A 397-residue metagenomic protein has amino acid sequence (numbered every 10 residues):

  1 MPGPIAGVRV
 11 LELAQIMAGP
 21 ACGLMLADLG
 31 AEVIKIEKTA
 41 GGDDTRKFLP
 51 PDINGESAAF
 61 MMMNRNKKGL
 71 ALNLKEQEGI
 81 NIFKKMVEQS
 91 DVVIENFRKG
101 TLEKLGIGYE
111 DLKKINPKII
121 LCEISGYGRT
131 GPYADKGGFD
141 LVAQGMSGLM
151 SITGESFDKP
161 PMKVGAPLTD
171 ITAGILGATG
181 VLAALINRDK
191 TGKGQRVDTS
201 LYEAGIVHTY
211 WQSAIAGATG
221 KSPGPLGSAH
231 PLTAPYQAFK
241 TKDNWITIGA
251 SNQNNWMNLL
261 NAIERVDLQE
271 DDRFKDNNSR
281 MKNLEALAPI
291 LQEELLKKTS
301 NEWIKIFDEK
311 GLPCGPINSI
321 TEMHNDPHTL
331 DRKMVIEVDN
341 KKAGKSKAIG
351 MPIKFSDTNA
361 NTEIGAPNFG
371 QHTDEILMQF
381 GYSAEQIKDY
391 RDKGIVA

Functional and structural regions predicted by a protein language model:
M1-K190, N368, D374-A397: N-terminal helix-loop segment corresponding to the beta1-alpha1 unit of nucleotide/adenylate-binding folds
V33-I36, D308-E322, S383-K388: Short, well-structured beta-strand/strand-turn elements
A40, Y127-G128, L201-I206, D243-W245 (+2 more regions): Glycine-rich beta-alpha junction loops
R129, D158-P167, D189-G205, G224-P231 (+1 more regions): Conserved Rossmann-fold dehydrogenase catalytic segment
G174-G194, V207-A218, L260-D267: Oxidoreductase and adenylate-handling cofactor-binding alpha/beta cores
A234-K310, C314: Aromatic-enriched alpha-helical interface/lid elements that frame and gate functional surfaces
E309-E363: A glycine-rich dinucleotide-binding beta-alpha-beta segment and adjacent secondary-structure elements that constitute
A343-D389: Flexible, small-/acidic-enriched active-site or ligand-binding loops
